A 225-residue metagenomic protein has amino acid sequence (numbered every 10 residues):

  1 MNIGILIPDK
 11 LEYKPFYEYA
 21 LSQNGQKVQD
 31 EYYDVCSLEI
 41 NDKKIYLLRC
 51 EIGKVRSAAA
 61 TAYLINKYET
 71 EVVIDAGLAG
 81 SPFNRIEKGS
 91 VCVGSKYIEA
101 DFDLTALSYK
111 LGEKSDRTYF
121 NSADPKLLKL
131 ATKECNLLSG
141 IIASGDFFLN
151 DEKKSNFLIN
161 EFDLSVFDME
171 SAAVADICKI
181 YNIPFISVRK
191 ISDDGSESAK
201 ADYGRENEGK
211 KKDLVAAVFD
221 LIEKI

Functional and structural regions predicted by a protein language model:
M1-A62: N-terminal short beta-loop-beta anion/metal-coordinating cradle
Y19-G25, K67, E87-I98, E208: A glycine- and small-aliphatic-rich helix-loop capping segment at beta-alpha/alpha-beta transitions that lines
Y63-K67, R85-I86, D176-P184: Alpha-helix C-terminal capping segments
S81-F162: Mid-sequence, gly/pro-rich, charge-dense loop/helix-turn segments that line enzyme active sites
F148-K200: A C-terminal functional module that forms or caps the active site or interfaces directly with catalytic machinery
G195-I225: His/Asp/Glu-rich mid-to-C-terminal helical/loop segments that flank catalytic regions of hydrolases
